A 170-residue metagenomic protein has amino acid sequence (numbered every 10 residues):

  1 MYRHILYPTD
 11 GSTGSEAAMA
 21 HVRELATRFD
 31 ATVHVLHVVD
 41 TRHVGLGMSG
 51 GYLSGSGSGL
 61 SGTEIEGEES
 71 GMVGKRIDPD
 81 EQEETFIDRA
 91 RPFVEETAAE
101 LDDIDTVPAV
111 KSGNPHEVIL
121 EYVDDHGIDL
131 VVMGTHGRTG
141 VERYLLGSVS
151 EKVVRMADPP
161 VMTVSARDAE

Functional and structural regions predicted by a protein language model:
R3-G71: Small/aliphatic-rich secondary-structure junction motif
I5, V22, V33-V35, I119 (+3 more regions): Hydrophobic packing within well-folded, soluble alpha/beta domains
A17, V118, G140: Phosphate- and divalent-cation-binding pockets in alpha/beta enzyme and binding domains that engage nucleotide-derived
A20-R23, E95, E151: Active-site phosphate/pyrophosphate- and oxyanion-stabilizing loops and adjacent acidic/basic residues in soluble
A31-T32, I104, I128, P159: Short glycine/serine/threonine/alanine-rich loop segments
L36, V107-K111, M162: General small-molecule cofactor/ligand-binding pocket signal
R42-H126: Charged, low-complexity cytosolic intrinsically disordered regulatory segments
Y122-E170: Gly/Ser-rich helix-loop-strand patches that form or flank binding pockets for ribonucleotide-derived cofactors
